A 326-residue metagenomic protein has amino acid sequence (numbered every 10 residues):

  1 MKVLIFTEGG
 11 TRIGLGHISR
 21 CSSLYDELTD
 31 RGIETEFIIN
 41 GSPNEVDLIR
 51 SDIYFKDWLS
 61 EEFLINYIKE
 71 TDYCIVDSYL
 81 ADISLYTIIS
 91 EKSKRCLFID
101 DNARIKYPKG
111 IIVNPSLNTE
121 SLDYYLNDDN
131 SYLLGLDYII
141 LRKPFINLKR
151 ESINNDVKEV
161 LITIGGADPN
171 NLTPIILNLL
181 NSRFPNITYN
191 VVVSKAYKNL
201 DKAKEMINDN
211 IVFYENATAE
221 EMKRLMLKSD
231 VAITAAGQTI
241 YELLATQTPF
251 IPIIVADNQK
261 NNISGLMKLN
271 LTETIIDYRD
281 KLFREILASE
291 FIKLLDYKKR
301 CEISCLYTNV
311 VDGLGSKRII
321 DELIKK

Functional and structural regions predicted by a protein language model:
I5-E27, I39-N127, Y132: Active-site and donor-binding regions of nucleotide-sugar-utilizing enzymes
K109-N171: A nucleotide-sugar donor-handling region in carbohydrate enzymes
L180, T274, R279-K299: C-terminal "capping" alpha-helix adjacent to the active site of nucleotide-linked donor transferases in cell-envelope
K202-A217: Nucleotide-activated donor-binding/catalytic signature segment of Leloir-type glycosyltransferases, i.e., the conserved
I211-V212, L227-Q238: Acidic donor-binding loop of glycosyltransferase active sites
T218-S229, L244-A245: Short acidic alpha-helix that forms the nucleotide-activated donor recognition element in Leloir-type transferases
K299-G313: A short, well-ordered alpha-helix in the C-terminal region of glycosyltransferases
D312-K326: C-terminal alpha-helical cap of glycosyltransferases
